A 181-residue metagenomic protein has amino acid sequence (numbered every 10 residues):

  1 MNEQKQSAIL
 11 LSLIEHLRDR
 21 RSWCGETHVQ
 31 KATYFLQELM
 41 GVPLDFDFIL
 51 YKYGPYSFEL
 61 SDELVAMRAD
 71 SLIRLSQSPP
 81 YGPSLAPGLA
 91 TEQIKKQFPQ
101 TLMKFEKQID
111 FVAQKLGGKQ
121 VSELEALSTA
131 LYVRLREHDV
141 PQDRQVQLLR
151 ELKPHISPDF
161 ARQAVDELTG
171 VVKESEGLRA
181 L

Functional and structural regions predicted by a protein language model:
M1-L181: Domain-edge interaction signal
